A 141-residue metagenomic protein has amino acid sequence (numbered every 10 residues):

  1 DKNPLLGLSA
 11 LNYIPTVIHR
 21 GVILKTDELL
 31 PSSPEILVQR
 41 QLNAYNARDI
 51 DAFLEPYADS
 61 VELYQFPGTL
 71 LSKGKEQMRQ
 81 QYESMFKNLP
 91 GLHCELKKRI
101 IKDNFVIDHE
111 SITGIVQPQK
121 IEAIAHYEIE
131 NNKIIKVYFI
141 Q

Functional and structural regions predicted by a protein language model:
D1-S32: Active-site microenvironment of metallo-dependent hydrolases
P4, D59, K133: A generic "binding-loop/recognition-motif" signal
N12-I14, A52, E122-I124: Short loop/turn microsegments at loop-to-beta-strand junctions
I18, A58, I129-N131: Short, acidic, Ser/Thr-enriched surface-loop or helix-capping motifs
S33, N43-N46, Y64-Q65, T69-L70 (+1 more regions): A beta-strand edge to alpha-helix "cap/lid" segment located at domain peripheries
A47-Y64: Short, well-ordered alpha-helical segments enriched in acidic and aromatic residues
